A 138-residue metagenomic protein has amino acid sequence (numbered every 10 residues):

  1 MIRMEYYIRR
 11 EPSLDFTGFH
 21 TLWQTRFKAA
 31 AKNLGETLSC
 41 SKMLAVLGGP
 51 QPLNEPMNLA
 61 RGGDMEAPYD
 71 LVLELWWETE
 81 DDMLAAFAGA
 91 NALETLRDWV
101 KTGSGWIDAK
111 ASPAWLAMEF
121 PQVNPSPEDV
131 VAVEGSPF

Functional and structural regions predicted by a protein language model:
M1-F138: Macromolecular interaction modules
